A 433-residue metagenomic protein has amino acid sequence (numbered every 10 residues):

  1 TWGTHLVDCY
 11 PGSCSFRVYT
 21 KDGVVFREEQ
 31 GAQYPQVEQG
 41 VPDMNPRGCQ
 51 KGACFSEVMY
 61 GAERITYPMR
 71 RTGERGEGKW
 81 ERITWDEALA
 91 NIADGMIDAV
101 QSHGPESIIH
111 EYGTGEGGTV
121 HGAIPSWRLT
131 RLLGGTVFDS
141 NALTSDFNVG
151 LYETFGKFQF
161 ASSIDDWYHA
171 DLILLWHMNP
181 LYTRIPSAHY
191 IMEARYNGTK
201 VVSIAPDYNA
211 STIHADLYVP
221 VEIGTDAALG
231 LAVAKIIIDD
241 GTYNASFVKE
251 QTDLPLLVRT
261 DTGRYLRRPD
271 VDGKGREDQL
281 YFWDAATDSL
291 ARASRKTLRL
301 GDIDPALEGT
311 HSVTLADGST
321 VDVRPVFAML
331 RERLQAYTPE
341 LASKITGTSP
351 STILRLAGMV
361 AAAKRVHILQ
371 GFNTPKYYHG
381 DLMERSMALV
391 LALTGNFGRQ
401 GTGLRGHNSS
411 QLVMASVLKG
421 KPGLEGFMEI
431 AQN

Functional and structural regions predicted by a protein language model:
T1-S246, E250-G309, D322, E340 (+1 more regions): N-terminal export/assembly segments and adjacent metallocofactor-ligating motifs of anaerobic energy-metabolism
A123-I124, A336-Y337, R385: A generic alpha-helix surface/boundary motif
W127, A227-L231, A328, L354 (+1 more regions): Non-catalytic, well-ordered alpha-helical scaffold segments
N209-H214, E332-T338, A362-Q370: Short acidic (Asp/Glu) and glycine-rich catalytic loops that position anionic groups and cofactors
E222, I345-T346, H379: Glycine- and other small-residue-rich loops at beta-strand/loop junctions that grip anionic moieties
G318, D322, V326: Ligand/cofactor-recognition surfaces for anionic moieties
P325, M329-R355, M359: A charged, amphipathic alpha-helical module
E340, S351, L356, V360-N433: A glycine-rich, hydrophobic/aromatic-adjacent loop/helix-cap motif
